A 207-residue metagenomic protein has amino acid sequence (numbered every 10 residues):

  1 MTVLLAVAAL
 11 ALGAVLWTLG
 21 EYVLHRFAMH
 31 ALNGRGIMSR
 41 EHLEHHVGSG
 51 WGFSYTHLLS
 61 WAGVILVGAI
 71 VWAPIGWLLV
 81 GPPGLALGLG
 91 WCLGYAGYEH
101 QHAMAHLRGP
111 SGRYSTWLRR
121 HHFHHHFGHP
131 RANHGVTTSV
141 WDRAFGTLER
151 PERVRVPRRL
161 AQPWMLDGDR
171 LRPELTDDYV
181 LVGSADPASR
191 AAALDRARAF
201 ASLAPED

Functional and structural regions predicted by a protein language model:
M1-L10, W72-A86: Helix-coil boundary and interhelical linker segments in multi-pass alpha-helical membrane proteins
V3-L4, L12, L19, V23 (+4 more regions): Cytosolic/stromal cytosol-facing helical appendages immediately following the last transmembrane segment
A8-L12, A62-L66, L89: Hydrophobic H-region at the start of alpha-helical membrane spans
Y55-G76, T138: Core segments of transmembrane alpha-helices that mediate helix-helix packing or line hydrophobic substrate/ligand
